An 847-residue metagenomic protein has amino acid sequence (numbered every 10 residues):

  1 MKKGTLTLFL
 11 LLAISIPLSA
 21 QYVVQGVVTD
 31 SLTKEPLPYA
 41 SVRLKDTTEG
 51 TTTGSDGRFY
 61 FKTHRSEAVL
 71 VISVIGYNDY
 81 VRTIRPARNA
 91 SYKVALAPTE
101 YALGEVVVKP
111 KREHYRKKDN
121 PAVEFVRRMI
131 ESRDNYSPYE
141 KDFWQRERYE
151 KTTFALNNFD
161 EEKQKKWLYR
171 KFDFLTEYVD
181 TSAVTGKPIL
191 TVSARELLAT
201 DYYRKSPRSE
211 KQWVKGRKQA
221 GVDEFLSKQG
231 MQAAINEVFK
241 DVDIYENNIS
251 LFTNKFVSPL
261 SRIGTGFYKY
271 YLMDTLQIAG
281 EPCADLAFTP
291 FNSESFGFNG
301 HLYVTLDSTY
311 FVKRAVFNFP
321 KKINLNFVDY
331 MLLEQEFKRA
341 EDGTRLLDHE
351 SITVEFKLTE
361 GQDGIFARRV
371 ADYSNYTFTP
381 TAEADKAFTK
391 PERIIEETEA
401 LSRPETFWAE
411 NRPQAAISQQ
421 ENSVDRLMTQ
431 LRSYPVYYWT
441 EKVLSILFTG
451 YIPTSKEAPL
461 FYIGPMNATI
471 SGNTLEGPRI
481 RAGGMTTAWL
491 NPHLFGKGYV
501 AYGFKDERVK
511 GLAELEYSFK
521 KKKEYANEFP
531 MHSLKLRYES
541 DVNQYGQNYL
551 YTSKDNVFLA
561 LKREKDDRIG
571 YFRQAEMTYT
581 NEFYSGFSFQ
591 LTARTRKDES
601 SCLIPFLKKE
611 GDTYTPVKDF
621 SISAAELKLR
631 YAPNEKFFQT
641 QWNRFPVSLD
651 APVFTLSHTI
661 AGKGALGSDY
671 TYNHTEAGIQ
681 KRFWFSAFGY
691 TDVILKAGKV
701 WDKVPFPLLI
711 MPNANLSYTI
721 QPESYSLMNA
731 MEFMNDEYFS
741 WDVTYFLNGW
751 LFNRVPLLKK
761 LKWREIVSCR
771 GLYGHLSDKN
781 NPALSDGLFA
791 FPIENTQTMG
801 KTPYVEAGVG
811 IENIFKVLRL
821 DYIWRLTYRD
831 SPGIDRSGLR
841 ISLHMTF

Functional and structural regions predicted by a protein language model:
M1-V27, V42, Y101-V107, A526 (+2 more regions): Bacterial Sec-dependent N-terminal signal peptides
Y22-V24, S31-D46, R65: Short, ordered, surface-exposed loop/turn motifs in non-cytosolic proteins
V24-D30, G57, V94: A short, amphipathic beta-strand motif
L44-D46, V71-R82: A short, solvent-exposed loop/turn motif at the edges and junctions of modular extracellular/periplasmic domains
T48-R58: Short, acidic Ser/Thr/Gly-rich low-complexity loop/linker segments typical of extracellular and cell-surface proteins
R85-K111: Extracellular beta-sheet/turn segments enriched in Thr/Pro/Gly and aliphatic residues
Y101, V107, K111-C283, T289-G297 (+6 more regions): Structured extracytoplasmic
N254-F256, F388-F847: Exposed, low-structure sequence patches enriched in small/polar residues
